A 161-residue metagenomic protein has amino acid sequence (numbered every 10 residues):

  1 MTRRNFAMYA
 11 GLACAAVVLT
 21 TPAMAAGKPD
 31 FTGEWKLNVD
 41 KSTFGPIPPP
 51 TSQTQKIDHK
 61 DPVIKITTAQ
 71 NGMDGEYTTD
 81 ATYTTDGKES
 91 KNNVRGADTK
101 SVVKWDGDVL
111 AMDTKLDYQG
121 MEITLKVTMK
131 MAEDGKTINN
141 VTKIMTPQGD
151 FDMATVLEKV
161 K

Functional and structural regions predicted by a protein language model:
M1-G11: Bacterial N-terminal signal peptides that target proteins for export
N5, A16-V17, S52, D61: Compositionally biased, low-complexity segments enriched in small residues
A15-A16, D108: Charged, amphipathic alpha-helical interaction segments
A16-M24: C-terminal segment of classical bacterial N-terminal signal peptides
A23-K161: Hydrophobic small-molecule pocket/channel-lining residues, especially in calycin-type beta-barrels
